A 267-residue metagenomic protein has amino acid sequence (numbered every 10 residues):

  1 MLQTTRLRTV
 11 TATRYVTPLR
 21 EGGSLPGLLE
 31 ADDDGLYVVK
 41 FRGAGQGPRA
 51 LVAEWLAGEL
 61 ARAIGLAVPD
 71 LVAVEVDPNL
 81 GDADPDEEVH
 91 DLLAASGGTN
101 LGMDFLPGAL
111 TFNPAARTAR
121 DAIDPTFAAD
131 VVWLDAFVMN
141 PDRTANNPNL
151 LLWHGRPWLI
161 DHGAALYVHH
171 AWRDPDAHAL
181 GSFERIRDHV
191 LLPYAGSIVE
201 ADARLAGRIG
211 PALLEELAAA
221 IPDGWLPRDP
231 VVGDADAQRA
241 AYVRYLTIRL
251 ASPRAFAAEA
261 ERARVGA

Functional and structural regions predicted by a protein language model:
M1-A267: Phosphate/dinucleotide-binding and metal-coordinating scaffold of catalytic cores in nucleotide-dependent enzymes
